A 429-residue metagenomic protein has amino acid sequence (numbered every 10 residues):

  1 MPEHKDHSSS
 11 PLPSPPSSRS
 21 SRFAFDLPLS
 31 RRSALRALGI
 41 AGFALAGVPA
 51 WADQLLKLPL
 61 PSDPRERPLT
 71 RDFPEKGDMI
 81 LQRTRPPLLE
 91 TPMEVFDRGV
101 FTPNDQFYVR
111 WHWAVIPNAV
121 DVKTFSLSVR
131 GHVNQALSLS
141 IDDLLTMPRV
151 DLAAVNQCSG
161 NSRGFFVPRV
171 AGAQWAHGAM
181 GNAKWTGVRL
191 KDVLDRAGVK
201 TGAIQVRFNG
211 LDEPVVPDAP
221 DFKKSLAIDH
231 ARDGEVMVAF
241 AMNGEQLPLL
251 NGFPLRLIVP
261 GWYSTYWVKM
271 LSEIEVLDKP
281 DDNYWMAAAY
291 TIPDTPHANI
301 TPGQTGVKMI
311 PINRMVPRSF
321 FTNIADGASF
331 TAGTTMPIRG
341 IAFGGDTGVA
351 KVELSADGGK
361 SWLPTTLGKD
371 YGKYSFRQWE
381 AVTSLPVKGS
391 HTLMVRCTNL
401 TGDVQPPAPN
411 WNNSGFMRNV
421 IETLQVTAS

Functional and structural regions predicted by a protein language model:
M1-H4, A24, W51, P61 (+1 more regions): Intrinsically disordered, low-complexity regulatory regions of eukaryotic regulatory proteins
M1-S30, G42-A44: N-terminal secretory signal peptides
S14-S20, L29-S30, A34, L81-R83 (+2 more regions): Intrinsically disordered, low-complexity sequence elements enriched in Ser/Thr/Gly/Pro
L27-S33, A44-L60: N-terminal twin-arginine translocation
R36-I40: Sec-dependent signal peptide recognition, specifically the positively charged N-region followed immediately by
D53-S429: Structured, non-membrane catalytic/scaffold regions adjacent to prosthetic-group chemistry
